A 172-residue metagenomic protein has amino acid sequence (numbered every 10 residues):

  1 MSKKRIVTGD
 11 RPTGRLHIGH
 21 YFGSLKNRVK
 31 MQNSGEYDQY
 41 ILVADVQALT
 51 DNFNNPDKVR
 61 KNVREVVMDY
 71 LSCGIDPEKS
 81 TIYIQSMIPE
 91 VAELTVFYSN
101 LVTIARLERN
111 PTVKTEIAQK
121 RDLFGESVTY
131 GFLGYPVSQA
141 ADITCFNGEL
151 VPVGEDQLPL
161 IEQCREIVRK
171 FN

Functional and structural regions predicted by a protein language model:
M1-V59, Y98, G125-G131, V137 (+1 more regions): N-terminal catalytic cores of NTP/NDP-binding nucleotidyl/phosphoryl-transfer enzymes
Y21-K30, S72, Y83, R109-P111: A structural preference for long, well-packed, hydrophobic secondary-structure segments
L25, R60-V63, I161-C164: Amphipathic alpha-helical segments in well-structured domains
N62-I82: A glycine-rich helix N-cap at a beta->alpha junction
E78-A92, P111-R121: Short, glycine/charge-rich beta-strand/loop segments that flank catalytic centers and engage negatively charged groups
T103-V113: Acidic, His- and aromatic-enriched active-site or binding-groove loops in soluble protein domains that engage sugars
K114-N172: Active-site cores that bind ATP or allylic diphosphates and position pyrophosphate for catalysis
